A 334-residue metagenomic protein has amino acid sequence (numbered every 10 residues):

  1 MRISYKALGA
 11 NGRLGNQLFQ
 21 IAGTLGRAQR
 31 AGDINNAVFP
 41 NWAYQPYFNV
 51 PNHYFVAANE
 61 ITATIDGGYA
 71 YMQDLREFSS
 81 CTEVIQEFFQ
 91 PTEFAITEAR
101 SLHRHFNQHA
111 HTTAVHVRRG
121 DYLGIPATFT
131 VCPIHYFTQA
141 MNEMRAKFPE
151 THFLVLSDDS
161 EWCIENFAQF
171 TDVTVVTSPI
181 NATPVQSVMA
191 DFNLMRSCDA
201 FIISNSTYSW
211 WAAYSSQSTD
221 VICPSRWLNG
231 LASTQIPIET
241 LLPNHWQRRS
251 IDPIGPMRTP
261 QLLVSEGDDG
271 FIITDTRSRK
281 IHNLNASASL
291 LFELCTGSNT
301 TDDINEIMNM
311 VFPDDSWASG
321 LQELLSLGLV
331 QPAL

Functional and structural regions predicted by a protein language model:
M1-F39: N-terminal pre-catalytic "stem/leader" segment of glycosyltransferase-like enzymes
M1-G9, I34-A37, A110-D121, L154-V155 (+1 more regions): Short hydrophobic beta-strand segments
S4, P40-F148: Secretory-pathway luminal glycosyltransferase catalytic domains
A10, L14, F148-T240: Donor-binding and catalytic core of enzymes assembling or modifying cell-surface/extracellular glycoconjugates
Q17-A22, I134, T138, A288: Short amphipathic alpha-helical segment that frequently serves as the phosphate-/nucleotide-binding helix
P91-T97, L231-G255: Leloir-type glycosyltransferase catalytic cores
S250-R279: Long, low-complexity, charged/polar intrinsically disordered regions in eukaryotic proteins
R277-L334: Long, charge-rich, low-complexity alpha-helical segments
